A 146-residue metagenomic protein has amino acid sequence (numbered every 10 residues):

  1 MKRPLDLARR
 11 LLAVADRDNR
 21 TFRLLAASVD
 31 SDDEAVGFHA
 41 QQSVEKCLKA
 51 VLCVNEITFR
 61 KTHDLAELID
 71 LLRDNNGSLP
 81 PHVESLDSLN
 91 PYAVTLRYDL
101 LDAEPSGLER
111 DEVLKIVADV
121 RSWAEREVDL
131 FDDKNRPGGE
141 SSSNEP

Functional and structural regions predicted by a protein language model:
M1-P146: Terminal alpha-helical segments
